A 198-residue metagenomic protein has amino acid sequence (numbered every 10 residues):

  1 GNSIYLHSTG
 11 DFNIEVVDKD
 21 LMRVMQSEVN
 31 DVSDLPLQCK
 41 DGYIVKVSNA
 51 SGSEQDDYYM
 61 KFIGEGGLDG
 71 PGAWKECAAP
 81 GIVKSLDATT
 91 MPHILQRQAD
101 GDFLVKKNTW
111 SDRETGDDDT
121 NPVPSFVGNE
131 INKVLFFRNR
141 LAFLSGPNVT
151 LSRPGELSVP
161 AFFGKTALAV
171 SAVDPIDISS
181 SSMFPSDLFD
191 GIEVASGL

Functional and structural regions predicted by a protein language model:
G1-V127: Long, charge-dense tracts
N108-N139, L144-L198: Beta-propeller and closely related beta-pinwheel folds
